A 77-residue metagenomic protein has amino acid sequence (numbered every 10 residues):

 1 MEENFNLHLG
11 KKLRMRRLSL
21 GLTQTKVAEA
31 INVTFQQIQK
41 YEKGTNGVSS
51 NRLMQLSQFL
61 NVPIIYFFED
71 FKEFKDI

Functional and structural regions predicted by a protein language model:
M1-H8: A detector for short, charged/polar N-terminal pre-domain segments
E3, E42-K43: A generic secondary-structure micro-motif detector that highlights 1-2 residue hydrophobic/ambivalent hotspots embedded
K11-K26, Q55: Short basic helix-loop element that most often maps to the first helix and adjoining turn of HTH DNA-binding modules
R16, A30, Y41, D70: Residues in the recognition helix of alpha-helical DNA-binding motifs
G21-K40: Short alpha-helical DNA-recognition segment
N51-Y66: DNA major-groove recognition helix of helix-turn-helix/homeodomain DNA-binding modules
F68-I77: Short, charged recognition helix plus adjacent turn of helix-turn-helix-like nucleic-acid-binding domains
